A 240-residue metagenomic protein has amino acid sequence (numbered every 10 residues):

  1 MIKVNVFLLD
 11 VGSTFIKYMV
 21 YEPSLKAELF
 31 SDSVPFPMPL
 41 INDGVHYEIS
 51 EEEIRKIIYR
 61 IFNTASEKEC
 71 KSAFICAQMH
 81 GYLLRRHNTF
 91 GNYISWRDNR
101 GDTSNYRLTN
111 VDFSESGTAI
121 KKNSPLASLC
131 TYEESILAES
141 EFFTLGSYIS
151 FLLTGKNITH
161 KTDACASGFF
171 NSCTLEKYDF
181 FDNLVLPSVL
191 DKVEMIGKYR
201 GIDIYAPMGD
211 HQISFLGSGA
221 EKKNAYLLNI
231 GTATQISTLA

Functional and structural regions predicted by a protein language model:
M1-G91, I202-A206: N-terminal glycine/serine-rich phosphate-binding loop of ATP-dependent small-molecule kinases, especially carbohydrate
I2-V4, F90-G91, L137-S140, L184-L186 (+3 more regions): Short coil/turn connectors at secondary-structure junctions
F7, S95, H160, P207 (+1 more regions): Residue-level marker for buried hydrophobic side chains located in beta-strands that build the well-ordered beta-sheet
D10, F74-A77, T144-G146, P207-M208 (+1 more regions): Short beta-strand segments
V11-S13, R85, F113-H211: Gly/Ser/Thr-rich active-site cleft segment
E22-L25, R85-T89, L153-K156, C173 (+2 more regions): Short acidic-glycine loop/turn motifs at beta-strand connectors
S66-L126: Active-site phosphate-binding/coordination module
G209-A240: Catalytic phosphate/nucleotide-handling subdomain of diverse soluble enzymes
